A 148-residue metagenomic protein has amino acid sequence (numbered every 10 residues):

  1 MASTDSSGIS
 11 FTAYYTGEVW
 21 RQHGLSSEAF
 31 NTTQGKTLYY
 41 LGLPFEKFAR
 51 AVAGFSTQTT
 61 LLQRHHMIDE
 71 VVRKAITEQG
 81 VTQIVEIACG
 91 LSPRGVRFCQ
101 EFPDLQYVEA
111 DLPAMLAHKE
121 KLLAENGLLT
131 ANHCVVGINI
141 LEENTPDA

Functional and structural regions predicted by a protein language model:
M1-V85, C89-I138, E143-N144: Rossmann-like AdoMet
P146-A148: A short acidic, Gly/Pro-enriched loop at the edge of an enzyme's catalytic core that lines a small-molecule cofactor
